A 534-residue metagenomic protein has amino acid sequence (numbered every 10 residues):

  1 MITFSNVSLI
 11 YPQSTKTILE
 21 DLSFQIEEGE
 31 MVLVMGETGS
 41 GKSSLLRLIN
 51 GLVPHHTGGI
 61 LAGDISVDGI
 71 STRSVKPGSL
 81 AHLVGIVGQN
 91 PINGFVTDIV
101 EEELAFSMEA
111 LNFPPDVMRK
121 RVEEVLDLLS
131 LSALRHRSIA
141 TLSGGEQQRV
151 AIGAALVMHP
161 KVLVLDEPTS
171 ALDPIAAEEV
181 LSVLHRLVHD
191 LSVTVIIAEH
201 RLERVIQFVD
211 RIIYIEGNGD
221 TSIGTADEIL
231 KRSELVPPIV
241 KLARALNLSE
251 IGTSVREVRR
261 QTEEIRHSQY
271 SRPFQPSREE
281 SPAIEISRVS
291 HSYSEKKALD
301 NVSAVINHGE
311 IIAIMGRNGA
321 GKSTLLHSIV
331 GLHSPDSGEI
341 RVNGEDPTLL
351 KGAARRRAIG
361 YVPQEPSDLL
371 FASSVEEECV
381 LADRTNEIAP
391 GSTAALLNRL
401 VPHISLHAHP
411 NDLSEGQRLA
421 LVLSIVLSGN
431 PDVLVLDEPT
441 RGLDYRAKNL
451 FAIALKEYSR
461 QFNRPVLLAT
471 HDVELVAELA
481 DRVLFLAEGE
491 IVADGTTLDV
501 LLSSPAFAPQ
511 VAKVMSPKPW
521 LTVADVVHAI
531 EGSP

Functional and structural regions predicted by a protein language model:
N50, V330: Helix-to-loop junction immediately C-terminal to a conserved catalytic motif
D116-L134, I388-S405: Conserved ABC ATPase "signature" region
S138-L142, E146, H409-L413: Conserved ABC ATPase signature
L163-D166, L434-D437: Catalytic Walker B motif of ABC-type/P-loop ATPase nucleotide-binding domains
E199-H200, T470-H471: H-loop/switch region of ABC-family ATPase nucleotide-binding domains
D227, K231-P282, F507-P534: ABC ATPase nucleotide-binding domains
